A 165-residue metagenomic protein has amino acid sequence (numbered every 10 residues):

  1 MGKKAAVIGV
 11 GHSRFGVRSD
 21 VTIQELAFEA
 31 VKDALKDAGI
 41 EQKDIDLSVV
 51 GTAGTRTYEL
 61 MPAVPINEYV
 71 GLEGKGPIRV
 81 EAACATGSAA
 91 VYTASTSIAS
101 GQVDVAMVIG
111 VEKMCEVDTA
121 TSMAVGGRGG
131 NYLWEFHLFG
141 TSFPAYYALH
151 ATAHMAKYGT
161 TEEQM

Functional and structural regions predicted by a protein language model:
M1-G2, L72, A83, A99-G101: Solvent-exposed alpha-helices and their adjacent loops that cap or buttress functional pockets in soluble metabolic
M1-P77, V111-Q164: Conserved "HGTGT" condensation-loop signature of ketosynthase/thiolase-family condensing enzymes that catalyze
L72-T93: Aromatic/His-enriched, Gly/Pro-containing loop or helix-boundary segments that lie immediately adjacent to catalytic
S95-I109, M114, D118: Hydrophobic or amphipathic alpha-helical targeting/insertion segments
